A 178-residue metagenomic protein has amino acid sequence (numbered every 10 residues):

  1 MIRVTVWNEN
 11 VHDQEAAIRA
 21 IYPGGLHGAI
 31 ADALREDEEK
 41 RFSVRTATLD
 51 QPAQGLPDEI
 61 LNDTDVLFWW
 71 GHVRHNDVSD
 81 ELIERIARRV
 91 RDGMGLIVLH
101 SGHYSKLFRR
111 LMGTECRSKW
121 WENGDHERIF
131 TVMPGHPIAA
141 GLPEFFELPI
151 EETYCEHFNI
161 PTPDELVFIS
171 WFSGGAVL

Functional and structural regions predicted by a protein language model:
M1, T64, P161-D164: Sequence-level motif detector for i,i+2 pairs with an aromatic at +2
M1-Q14: Short beta-strand segments enriched in small/hydrophobic residues
W7, A47-D50, F168-W171: Conserved beta-strand termini and adjacent loop/short-helix elements that scaffold enzyme active sites in alpha/beta
H12, W69-H72, P143: A broad detector of the eukaryotic-type serine/threonine protein kinase catalytic domain
H12-A17, A176-V177: Short, solvent-exposed loop/turn elements at domain surfaces
R19-S105: Helical hinge/lid and interdomain linker segments adjacent to catalytic or ligand-binding clefts that mediate domain
F42-S43, E122-L178: Catalytic beta-strand/loop cores that center a nucleophilic Ser/Cys/Thr and support acyl-enzyme chemistry
R74-P143: A glycine-rich, often tryptophan-bearing local segment used as a flexible ligand/cofactor-contacting loop or short
